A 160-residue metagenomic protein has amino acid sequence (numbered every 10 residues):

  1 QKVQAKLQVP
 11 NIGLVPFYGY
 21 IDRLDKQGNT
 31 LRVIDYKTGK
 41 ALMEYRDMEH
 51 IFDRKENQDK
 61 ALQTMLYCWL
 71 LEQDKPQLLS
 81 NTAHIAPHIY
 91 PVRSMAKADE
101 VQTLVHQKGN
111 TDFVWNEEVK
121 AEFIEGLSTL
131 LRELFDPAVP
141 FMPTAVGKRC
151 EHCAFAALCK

Functional and structural regions predicted by a protein language model:
Q1-K160: RecB-family 4Fe-4S metal-dependent nuclease core
